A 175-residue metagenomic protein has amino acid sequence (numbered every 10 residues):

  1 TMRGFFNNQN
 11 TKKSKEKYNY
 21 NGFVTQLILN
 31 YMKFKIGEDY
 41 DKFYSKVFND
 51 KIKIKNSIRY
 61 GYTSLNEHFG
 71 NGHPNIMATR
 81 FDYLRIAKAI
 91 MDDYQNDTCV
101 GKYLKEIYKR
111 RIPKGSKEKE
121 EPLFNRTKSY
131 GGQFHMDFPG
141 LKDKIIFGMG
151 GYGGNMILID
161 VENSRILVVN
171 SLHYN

Functional and structural regions predicted by a protein language model:
T1-P74: Catalytic-site signature segments of enzymes, centered on catalytic residues
K15, H68, A87, Y94 (+2 more regions): Glycine-centered flexibility motif
Y20, N71, A78, S129 (+1 more regions): A generic fold-level signal
N21-T25, D41, R80-Y83, V100 (+1 more regions): A structural signal for well-ordered alpha-helical scaffolds and beta->alpha junctions
V24-Y31, P74-N96, N155-L172: Active-site-proximal alpha-helical segments within enzyme catalytic domains
K55-G61, K109-L167: Active-site Gly/Thr loop motif
S57-S116: Flexible, glycine-rich surface segments
N175: Short, gly/Ser/Thr-rich active-site loops of penicillin-recognizing serine hydrolases
